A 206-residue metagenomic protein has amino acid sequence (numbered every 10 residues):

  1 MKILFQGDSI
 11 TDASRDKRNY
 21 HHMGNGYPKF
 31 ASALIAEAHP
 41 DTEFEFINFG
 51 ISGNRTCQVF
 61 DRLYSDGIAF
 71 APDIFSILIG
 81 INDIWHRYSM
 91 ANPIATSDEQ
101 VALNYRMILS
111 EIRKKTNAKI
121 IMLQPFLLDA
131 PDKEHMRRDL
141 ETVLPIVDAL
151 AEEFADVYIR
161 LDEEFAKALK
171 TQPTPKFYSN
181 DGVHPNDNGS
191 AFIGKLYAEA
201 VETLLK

Functional and structural regions predicted by a protein language model:
M1-S52, C57, L63-A71: Serine-esterase "nucleophile elbow" of acetyl-processing enzymes
L4-F5, E45-N48, I74-L78, I120-Q124 (+1 more regions): Structural recognition of the beta-strand scaffold that forms the well-ordered cores of secreted hydrolase catalytic
I10-D12, S52-T56, I81-W85, F126-A130 (+1 more regions): Solvent-exposed loop/turn segments at secondary-structure junctions within structured extracellular/periplasmic domains
N19-G26, N92-Q100, H135-T142: Alpha-helix N-cap and loop-to-helix initiation/capping positions
P40-D41, T56-E99: Oxyanion-hole/transition-state-stabilizing segment in secreted/luminal serine hydrolases and related acyltransferases
L78, N82-W85, I108-L144: Active-site segments of SGNH/GDSL-like serine hydrolases that catalyze O-acetyl group transfer/hydrolysis on lipids
P93-L123, V143-D156: Charged, glycine-enriched surface loops/patches that mediate electrostatic binding to polyanionic ligands
F126-K206: Catalytic His-Asp segment of secreted/periplasmic serine-dependent ester chemistry enzymes
